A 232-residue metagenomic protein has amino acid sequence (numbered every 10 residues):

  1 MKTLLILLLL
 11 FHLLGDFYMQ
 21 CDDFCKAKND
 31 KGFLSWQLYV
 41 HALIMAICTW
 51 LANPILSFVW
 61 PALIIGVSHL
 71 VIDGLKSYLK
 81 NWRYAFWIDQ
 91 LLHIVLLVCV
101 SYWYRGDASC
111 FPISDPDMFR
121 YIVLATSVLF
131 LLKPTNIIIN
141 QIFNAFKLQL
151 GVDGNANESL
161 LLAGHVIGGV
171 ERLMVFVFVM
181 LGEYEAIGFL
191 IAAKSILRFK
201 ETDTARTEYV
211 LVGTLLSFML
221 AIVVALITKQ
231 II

Functional and structural regions predicted by a protein language model:
M1, L5-K26: Hydrophobic, proline/glycine-rich low-complexity stretches
L9, L13, L38, A62-G66 (+1 more regions): Short alpha-helical catalytic segment bearing the HExxH-like zincin motif of zinc-dependent metalloproteases
F17-A42, I72-L97, S101-Y102, G106-F178 (+1 more regions): Interhelical loop and helix-boundary elements at the membrane-water interface of polytopic inner-membrane proteins
T49-S68: Transmembrane helix-loop-helix
W60-I65, Y84-I88, G188-L190: Hydrophobic alpha-helical membrane segments of integral membrane proteins
V67, V71, E185-T202: Transmembrane alpha-helical segments of integral membrane proteins
E171-I191: Short alpha-helical packing/oligomerization segments
V223-I232: Juxtamembrane boundary at the C-terminal end of a transmembrane helix
